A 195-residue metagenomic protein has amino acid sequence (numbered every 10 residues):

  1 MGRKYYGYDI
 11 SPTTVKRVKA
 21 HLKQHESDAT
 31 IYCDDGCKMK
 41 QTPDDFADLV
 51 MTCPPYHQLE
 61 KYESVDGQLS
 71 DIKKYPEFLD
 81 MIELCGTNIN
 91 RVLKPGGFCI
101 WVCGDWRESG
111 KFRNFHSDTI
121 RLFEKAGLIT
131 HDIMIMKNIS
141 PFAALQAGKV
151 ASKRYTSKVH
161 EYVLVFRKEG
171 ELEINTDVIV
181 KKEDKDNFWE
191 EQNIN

Functional and structural regions predicted by a protein language model:
M1-N195: Class I S-adenosyl-L-methionine-dependent methyltransferase catalytic core
